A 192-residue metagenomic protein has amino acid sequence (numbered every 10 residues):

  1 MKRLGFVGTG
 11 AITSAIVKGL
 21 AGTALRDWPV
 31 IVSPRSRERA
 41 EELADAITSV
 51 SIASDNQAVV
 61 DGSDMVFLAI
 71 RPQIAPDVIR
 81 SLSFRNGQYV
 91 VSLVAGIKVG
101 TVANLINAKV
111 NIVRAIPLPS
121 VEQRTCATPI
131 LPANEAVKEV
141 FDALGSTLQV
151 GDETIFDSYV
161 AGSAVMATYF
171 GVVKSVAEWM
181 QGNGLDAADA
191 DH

Functional and structural regions predicted by a protein language model:
M1, D27, R124-T125, L144: A structure-centric signal for secondary-structure junctions around beta-strands
M1-S54, G182: NAD(P)+-binding Rossmann beta1-loop-alpha1 motif at the extreme N-terminus of oxidoreductases
K2, R26, N86, V160-G162: A short, structure-level motif marking secondary-structure boundaries and short turns
G5-F6, E42-A46, S63-M65, E139-A143: Short acidic/polar alpha-helix capping motifs at helix-coil junctions
V7, A11, A15, E38 (+7 more regions): Conserved active-site and cofactor/substrate-binding residues in soluble primary-metabolism enzymes
V17, I31, R37-A40, A46-I47 (+1 more regions): Rossmann-like NAD(P)(H) cofactor-binding subdomain of soluble oxidoreductases
G19-A21, P117, T154-D157: A short alpha-helix capping/helix-coil boundary motif
T101-N111, C126-A161, V165-H192: Internal alpha-helical scaffold of NAD(P)-dependent oxidoreductase catalytic cores
